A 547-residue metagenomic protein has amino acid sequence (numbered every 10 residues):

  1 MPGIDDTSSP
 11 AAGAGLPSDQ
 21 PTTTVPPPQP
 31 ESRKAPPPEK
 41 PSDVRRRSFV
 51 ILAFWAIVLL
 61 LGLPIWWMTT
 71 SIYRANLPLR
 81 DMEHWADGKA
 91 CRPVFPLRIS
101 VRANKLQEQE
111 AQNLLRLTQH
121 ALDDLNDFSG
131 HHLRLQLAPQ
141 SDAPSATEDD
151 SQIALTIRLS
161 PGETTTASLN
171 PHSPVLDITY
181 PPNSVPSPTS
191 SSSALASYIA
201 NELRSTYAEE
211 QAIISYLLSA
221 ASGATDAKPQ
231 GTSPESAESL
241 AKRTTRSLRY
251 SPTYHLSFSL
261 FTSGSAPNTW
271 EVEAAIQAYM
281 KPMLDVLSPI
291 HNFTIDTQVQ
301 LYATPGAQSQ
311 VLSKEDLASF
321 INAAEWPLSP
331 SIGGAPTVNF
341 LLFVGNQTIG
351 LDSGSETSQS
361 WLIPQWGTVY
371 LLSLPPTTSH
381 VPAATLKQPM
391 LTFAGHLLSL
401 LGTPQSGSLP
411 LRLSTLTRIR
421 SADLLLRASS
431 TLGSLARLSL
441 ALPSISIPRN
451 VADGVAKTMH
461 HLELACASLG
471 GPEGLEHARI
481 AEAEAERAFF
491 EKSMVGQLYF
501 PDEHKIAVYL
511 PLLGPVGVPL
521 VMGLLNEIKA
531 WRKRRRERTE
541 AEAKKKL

Functional and structural regions predicted by a protein language model:
P2-N292: Long, solvent-exposed N-terminal ectodomains/accessory regions that are displayed to the extracellular/lumenal milieu
A35-R47, S493-L512: Juxtamembrane membrane-interface segments at transmembrane-helix boundaries in membrane proteins
M68-L79, G470-P472, V495-E503, I528-K533: Membrane-lumen (extracellular) interface motif
S173-S430: Extended, non-transmembrane interaction/recognition domains
R412-I506: Membrane-proximal extracellular juxtamembrane segment immediately upstream of a following transmembrane helix
E503-E540: C-terminal single-pass membrane-anchor helix
E540-L547: Non-transmembrane, juxtamembrane loop and terminal tail segments of multi-pass eukaryotic membrane proteins
